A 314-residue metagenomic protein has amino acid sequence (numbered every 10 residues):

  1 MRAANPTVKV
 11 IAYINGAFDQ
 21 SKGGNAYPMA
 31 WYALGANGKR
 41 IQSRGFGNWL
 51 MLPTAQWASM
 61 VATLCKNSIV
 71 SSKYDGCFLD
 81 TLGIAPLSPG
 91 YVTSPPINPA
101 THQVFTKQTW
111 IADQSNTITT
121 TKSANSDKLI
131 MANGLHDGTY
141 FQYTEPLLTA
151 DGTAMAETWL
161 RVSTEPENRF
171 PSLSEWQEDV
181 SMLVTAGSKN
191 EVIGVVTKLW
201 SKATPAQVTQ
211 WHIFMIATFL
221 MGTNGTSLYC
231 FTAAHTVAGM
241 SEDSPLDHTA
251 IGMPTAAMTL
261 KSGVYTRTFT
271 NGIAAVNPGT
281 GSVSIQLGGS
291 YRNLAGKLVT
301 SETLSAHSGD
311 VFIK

Functional and structural regions predicted by a protein language model:
M1-K314: Glycan-processing catalytic domains of CAZymes
